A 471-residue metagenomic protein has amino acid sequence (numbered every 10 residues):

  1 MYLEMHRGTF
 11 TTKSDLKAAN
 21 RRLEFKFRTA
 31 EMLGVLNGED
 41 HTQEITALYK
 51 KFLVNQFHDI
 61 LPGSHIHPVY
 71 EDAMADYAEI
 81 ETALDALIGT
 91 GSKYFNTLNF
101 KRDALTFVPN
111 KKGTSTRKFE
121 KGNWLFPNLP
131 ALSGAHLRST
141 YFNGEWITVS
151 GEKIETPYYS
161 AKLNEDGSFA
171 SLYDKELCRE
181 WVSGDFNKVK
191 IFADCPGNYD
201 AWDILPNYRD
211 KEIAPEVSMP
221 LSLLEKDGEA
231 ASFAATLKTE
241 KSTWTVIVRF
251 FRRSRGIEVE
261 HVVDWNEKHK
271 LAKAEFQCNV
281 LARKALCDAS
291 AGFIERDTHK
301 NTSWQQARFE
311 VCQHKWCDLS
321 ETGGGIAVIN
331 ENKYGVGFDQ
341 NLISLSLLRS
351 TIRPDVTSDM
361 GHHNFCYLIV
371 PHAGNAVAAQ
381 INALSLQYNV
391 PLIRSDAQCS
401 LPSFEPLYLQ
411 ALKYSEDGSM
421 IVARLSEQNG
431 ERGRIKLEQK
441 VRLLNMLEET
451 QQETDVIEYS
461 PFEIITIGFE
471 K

Functional and structural regions predicted by a protein language model:
M1-G91, A379, L384: Metal- or metallocofactor-binding catalytic centers and their adjacent structured scaffolds across diverse enzyme
L3-T9, E24, K93-K471: C-terminal (or distal) subdomains of carbohydrate-active enzymes
